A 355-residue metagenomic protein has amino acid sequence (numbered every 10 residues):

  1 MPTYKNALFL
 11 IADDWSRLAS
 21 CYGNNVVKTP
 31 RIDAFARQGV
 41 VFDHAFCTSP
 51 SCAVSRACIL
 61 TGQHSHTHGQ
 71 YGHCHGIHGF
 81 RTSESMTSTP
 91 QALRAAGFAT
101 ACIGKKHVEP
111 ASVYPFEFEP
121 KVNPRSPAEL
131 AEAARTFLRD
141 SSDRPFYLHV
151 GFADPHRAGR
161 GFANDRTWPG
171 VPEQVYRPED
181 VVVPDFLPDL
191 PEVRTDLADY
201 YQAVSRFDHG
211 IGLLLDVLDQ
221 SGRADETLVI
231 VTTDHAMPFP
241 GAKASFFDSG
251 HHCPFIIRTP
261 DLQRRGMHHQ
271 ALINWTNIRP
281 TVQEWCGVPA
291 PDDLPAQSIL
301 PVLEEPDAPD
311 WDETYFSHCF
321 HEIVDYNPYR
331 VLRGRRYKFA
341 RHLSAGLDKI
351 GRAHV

Functional and structural regions predicted by a protein language model:
M1-H354: Formylglycine-dependent sulfatase
